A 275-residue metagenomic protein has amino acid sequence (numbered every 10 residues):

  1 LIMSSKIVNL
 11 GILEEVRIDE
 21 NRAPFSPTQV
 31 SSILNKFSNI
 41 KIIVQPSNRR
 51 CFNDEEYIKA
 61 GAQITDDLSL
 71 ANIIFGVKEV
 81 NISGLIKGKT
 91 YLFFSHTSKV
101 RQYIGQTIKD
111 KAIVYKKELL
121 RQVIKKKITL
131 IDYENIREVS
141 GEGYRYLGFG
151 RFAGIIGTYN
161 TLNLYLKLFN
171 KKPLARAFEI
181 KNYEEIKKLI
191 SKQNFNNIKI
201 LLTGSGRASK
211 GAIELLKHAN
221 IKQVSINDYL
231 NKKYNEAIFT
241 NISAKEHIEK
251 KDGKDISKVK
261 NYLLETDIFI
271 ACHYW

Functional and structural regions predicted by a protein language model:
L1-I2, A208: Residue-level detector of intrinsically disordered terminal segments
S4, N9, I82, I86-I198: Glycine/serine-rich phosphate-binding loop and adjoining beta1-alpha1 elements at the start of nucleotide-handling
S4-Q122: An N-terminal-biased, well-structured beta-alpha scaffold segment characteristic of Rossmann-like dinucleotide-binding
L13-S47, P173-E265: Glycine-rich phosphate/diphosphate-binding loop of Rossmann-like nucleotide-binding domains
N35-N39, A62, K125-T129, N135 (+5 more regions): Generic secondary-structure signature for well-ordered alpha-helical cores
E56-N72, T240-W275: A structured beta-alpha segment of the ubiquitous adenosine-cofactor-binding alpha/beta core
